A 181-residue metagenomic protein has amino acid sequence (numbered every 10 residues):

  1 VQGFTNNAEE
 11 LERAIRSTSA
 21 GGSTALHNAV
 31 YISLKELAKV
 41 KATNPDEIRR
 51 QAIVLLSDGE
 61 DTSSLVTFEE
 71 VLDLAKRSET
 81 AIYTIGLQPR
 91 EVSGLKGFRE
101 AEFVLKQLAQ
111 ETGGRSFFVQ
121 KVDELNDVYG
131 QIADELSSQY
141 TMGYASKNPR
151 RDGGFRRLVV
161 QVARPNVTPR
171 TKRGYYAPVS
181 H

Functional and structural regions predicted by a protein language model:
V1-H181: Scaffold/interface architecture of coatomer-like assemblies
